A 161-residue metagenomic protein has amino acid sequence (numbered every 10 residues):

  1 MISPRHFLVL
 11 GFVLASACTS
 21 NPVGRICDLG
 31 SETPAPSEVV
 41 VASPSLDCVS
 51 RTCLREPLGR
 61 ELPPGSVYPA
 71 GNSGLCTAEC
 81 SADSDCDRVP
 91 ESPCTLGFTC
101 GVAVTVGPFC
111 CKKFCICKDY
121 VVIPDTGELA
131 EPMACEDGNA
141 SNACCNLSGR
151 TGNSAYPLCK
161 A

Functional and structural regions predicted by a protein language model:
M1-L8: Bacterial N-terminal signal peptides that target proteins for export
L14-A17: C-terminal motif of bacterial Sec signal peptides marking the signal peptidase cleavage site
T19-A161: Secreted, cysteine-rich disulfide-bonded mini-domains of extracellular proteins
